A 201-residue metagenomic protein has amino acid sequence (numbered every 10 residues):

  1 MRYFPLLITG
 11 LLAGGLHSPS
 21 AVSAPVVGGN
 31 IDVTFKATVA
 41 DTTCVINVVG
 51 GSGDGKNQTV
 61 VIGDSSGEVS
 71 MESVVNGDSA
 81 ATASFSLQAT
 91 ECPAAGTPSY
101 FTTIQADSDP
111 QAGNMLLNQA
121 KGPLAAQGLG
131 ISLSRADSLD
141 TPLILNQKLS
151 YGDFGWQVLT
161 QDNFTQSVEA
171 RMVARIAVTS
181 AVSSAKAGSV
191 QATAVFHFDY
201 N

Functional and structural regions predicted by a protein language model:
R2-F4, V22-N201: Mature extracellular/passenger domains of Gram-negative fimbrial/pilin and adhesin proteins
I8-G15: Bacterial N-terminal signal peptides
